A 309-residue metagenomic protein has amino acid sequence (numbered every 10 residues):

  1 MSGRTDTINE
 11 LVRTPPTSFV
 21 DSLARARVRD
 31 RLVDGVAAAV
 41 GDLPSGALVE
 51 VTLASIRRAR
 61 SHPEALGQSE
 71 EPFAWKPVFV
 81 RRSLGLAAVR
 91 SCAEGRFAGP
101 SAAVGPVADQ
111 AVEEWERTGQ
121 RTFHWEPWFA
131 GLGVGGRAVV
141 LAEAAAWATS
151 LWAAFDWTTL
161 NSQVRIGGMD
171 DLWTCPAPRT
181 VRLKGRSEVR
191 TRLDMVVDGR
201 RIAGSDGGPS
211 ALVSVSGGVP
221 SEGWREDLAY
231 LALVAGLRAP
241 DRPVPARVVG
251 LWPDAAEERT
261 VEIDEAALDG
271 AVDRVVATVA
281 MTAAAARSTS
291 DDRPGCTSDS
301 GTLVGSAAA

Functional and structural regions predicted by a protein language model:
M1-A111: Charged, glycine-rich intrinsically disordered N-terminal tails and low-complexity linkers that flank
L53-E64, A102-A130, D198, P243-W252: Short, compositionally biased low-complexity segments
P77, R81, V140, D227: Hydrophobic (often cysteine-bearing) scaffold residues that line and stabilize catalytic clefts of nucleotide/cofactor
L84-A88, D227-Y230, R274: Alpha-helical scaffold elements adjacent to nucleotide-binding pockets in ATP/GTP-utilizing enzyme cores
A88-A177: A non-catalytic, helix-rich entry segment at domain boundaries
C175-G270: Mg2+/Mn2+-dependent nuclease catalytic core
L237-A309: Metal-dependent nuclease catalytic regions and adjoining charged, substrate-binding loops involved in nucleic-acid end
